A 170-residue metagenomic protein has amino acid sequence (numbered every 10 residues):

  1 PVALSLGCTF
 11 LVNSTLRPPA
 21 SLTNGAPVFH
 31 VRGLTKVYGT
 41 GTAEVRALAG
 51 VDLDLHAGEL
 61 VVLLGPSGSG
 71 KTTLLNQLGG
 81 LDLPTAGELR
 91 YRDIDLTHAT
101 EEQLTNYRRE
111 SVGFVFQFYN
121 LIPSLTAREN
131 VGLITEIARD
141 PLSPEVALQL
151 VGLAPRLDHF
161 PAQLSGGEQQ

Functional and structural regions predicted by a protein language model:
V2-V37: ABC-family P-loop ATPase nucleotide-binding domain
P27-Q170: ABC family nucleotide-binding domain
